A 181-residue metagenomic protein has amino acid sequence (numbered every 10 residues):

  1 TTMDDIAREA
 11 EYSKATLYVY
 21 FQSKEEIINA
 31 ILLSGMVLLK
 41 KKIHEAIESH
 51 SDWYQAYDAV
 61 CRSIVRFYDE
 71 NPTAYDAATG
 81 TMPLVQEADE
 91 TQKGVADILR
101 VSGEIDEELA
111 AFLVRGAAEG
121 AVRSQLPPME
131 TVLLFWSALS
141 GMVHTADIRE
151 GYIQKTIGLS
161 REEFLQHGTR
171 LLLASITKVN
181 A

Functional and structural regions predicted by a protein language model:
T1-E26, A30: Helix-turn-helix
N29-A30, K40, H144: Short, Lys/Arg-enriched C-terminal cap helix and immediately downstream tail that follows
A30, S34, H44-A74, P128-F135: Hydrophobic alpha-helical connector segments
Q55-D58, R100-S102, A118-F135, E162-E163: All-alpha amphipathic helical-bundle segments outside canonical DNA-binding/catalytic cores that form hydrophobic
R66, E107, A111-E119, L133-A181: C-terminal peripheral helix-coil segments that are non-catalytic and often amphipathic
R66-E108, M129-E130, G158: Short secondary-structure transition hinges
